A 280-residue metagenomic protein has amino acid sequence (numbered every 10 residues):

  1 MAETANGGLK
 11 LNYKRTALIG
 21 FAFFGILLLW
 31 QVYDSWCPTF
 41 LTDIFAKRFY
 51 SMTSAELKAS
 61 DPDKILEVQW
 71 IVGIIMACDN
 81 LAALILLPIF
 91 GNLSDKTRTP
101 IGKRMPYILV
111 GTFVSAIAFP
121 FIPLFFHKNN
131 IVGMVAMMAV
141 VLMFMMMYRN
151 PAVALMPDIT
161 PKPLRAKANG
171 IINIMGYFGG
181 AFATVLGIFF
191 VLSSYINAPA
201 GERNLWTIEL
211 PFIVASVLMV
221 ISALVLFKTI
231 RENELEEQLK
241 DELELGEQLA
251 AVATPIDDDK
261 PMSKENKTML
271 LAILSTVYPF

Functional and structural regions predicted by a protein language model:
M1-R15, F125-A136, M143, M147-Y148 (+2 more regions): Intracellular loop-helix junctions on the cytosolic face of multi-pass helical membrane proteins
A2-A82, L274, F280: Helix-loop boundary and gating motifs at the non-cytosolic
L27, A77-N80, A116, L142 (+3 more regions): Residue-level signal for discrete positions within transmembrane alpha-helices of multi-pass small-molecule
F45, F49, S94, R98 (+3 more regions): Short helix-loop-helix connector
L66-T97, I117-A118, A181: Central cavity-lining transmembrane alpha-helices of secondary-active solute carriers, predominantly the Major
L84, L109, A116-I117, S216-A223: Small-residue-rich packing faces within the transmembrane alpha-helices of Major Facilitator Superfamily
P106-N129: C-terminal ends and interior cores of transmembrane alpha-helices in multi-pass membrane transporters/permeases
